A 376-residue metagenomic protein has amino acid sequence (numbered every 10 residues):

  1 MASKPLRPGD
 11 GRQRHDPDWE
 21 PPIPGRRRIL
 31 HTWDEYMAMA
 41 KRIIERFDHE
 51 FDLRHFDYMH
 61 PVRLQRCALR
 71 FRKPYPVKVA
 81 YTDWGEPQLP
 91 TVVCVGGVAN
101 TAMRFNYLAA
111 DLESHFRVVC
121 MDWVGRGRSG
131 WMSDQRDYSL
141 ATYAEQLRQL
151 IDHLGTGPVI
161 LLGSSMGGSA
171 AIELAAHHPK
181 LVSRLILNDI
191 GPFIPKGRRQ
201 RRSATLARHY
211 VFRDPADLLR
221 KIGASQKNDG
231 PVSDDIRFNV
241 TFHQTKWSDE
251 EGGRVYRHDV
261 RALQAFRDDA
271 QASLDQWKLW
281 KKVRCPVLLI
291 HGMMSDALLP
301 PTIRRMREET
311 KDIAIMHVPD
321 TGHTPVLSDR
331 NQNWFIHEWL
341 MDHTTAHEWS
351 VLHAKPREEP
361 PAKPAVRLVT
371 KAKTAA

Functional and structural regions predicted by a protein language model:
M1-V93, S114-F116, G157, N331 (+1 more regions): Alpha/beta-hydrolase fold catalytic core
P74-V77, T82, W123-L162, F335-E338: Active-site loop/oxyanion-hole signature of alpha/beta-hydrolase fold enzymes
V77, T82-G130: Conserved HGGG/HGGXW glycine-rich cap/lid loop of the alpha/beta-hydrolase fold
G157-K196: Conserved hydrolase catalytic core segment
I186-D217: A catalytic-pocket lid/entrance helix-loop region that shapes and gates access to the active site across common
R213-A270: Conserved alpha/beta-hydrolase catalytic His-Asp/Glu region
S248-E308, H317: Conserved serine/cysteine hydrolase catalytic core
V318-Q332: Catalytic histidine-centered segment of alpha/beta-hydrolase-like enzymes
